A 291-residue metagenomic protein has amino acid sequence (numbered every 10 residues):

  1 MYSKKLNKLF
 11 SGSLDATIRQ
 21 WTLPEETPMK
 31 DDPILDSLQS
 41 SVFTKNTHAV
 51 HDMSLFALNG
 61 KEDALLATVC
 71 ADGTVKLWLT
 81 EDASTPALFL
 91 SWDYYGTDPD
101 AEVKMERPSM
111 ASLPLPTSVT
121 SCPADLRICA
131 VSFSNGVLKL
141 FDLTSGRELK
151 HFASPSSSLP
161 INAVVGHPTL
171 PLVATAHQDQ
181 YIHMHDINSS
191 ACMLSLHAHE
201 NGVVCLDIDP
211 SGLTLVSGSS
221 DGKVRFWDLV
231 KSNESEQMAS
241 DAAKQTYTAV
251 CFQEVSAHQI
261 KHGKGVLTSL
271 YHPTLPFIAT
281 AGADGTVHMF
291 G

Functional and structural regions predicted by a protein language model:
M1-L6, S54-D63, V119-L126, V164-L170 (+4 more regions): Loop/turn segments within WD40 beta-propeller blades
L6-F10, G60-A67, K76, D125-A130 (+7 more regions): Structural hallmark of WD40 beta-propellers
G12-D15, V69-D72, S132-N135, A176-D179 (+3 more regions): Conserved strand-to-loop turn within each blade of WD40 beta-propeller repeats
I18-T22, V75-T80, L138-D142, I182-D186 (+2 more regions): WD40-repeat beta-propellers
T22-K30, L79-A87, D228-K244, G291: Short loop/turn segments immediately following beta-strands, especially the blade-tip and inter-blade linker loops
M29-D31, Q39-S40, P86-F89, L149-H151 (+3 more regions): A structural motif specific to WD40 beta-propellers
L35-L38, V42-V50, W92-P116, A153-I161 (+3 more regions): WD40/WD-repeat beta-propeller blade N-cap
L267-G291: Blade-level signature of beta-propeller repeat domains, shared across WD40, Kelch, NHL, RCC1 and BNR/Asp-box propellers
